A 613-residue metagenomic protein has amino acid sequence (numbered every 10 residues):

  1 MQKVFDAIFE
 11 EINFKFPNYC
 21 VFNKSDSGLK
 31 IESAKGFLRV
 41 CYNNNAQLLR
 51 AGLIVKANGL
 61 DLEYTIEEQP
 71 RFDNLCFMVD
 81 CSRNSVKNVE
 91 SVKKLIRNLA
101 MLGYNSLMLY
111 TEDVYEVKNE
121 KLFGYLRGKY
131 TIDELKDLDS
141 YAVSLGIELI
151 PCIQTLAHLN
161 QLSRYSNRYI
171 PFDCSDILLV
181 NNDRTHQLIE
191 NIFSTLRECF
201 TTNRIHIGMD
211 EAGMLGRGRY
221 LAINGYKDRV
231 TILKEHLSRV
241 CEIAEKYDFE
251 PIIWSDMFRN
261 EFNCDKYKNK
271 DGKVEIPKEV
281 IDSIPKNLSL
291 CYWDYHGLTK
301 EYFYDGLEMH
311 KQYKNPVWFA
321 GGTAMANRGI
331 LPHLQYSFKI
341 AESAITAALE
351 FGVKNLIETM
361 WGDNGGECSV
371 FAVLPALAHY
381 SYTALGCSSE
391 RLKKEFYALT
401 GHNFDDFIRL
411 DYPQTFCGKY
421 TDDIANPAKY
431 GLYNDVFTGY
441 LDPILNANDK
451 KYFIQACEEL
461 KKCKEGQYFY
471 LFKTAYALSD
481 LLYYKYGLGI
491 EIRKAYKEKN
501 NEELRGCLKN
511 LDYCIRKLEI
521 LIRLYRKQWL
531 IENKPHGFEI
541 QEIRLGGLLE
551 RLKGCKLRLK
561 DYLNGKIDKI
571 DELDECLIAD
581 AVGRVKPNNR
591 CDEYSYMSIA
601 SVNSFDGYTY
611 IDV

Functional and structural regions predicted by a protein language model:
M1-S27, S33, Q47, R97 (+6 more regions): Substrate-binding groove of N-acetylhexosamine-processing glycoside hydrolases
Q2, K35-K246, I252, W318-G321 (+3 more regions): Feature activates predominantly on carbohydrate-active enzymes
